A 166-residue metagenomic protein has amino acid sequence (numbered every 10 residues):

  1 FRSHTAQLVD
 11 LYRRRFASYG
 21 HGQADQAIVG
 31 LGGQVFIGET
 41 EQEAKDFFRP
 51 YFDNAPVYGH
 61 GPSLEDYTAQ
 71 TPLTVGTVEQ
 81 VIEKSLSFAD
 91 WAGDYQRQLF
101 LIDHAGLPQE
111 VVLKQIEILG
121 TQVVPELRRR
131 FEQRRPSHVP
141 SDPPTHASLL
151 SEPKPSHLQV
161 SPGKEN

Functional and structural regions predicted by a protein language model:
F1-N166: Active-site-adjacent structural elements that line small-molecule/cofactor binding pockets in enzymes
